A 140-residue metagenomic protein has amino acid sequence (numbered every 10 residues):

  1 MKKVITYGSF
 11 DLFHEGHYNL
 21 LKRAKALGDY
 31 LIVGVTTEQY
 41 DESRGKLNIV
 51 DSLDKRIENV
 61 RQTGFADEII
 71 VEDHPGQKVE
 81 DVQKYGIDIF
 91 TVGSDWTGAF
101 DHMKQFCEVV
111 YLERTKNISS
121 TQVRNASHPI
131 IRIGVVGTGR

Functional and structural regions predicted by a protein language model:
M1-I130: Nucleotidyltransferase catalytic core that binds NTPs
I130-R140: N-terminal Rossmann-like dinucleotide-binding module
